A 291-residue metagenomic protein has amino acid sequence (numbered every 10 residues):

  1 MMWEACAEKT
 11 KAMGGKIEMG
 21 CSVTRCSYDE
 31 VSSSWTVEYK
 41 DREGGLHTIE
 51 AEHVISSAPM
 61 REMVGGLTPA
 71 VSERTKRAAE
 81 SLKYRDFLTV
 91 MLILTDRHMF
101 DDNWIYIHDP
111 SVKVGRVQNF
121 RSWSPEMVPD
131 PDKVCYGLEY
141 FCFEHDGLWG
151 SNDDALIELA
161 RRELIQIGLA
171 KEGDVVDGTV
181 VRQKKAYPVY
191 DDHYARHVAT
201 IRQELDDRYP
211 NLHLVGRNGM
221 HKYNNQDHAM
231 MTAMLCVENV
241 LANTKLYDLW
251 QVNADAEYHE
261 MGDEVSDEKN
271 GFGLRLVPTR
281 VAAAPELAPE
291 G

Functional and structural regions predicted by a protein language model:
M1-H53, S57: Helical element adjacent to the flavin cofactor pocket in flavoenzyme catalytic cores
E4, M234-V237: Predominant activation on well-ordered alpha-helical scaffold segments within soluble catalytic domains
A12, A199-Q203, A288-P289: Proteins with a high burden of low-complexity, intrinsically disordered sequence enriched in S/T/G/P/A and R, requiring
G15, G20, G216-G219, A233: Glycine-centered flexibility sites
E18, V90, Q166, A233 (+2 more regions): Generic detector of low-complexity/intrinsically disordered segments and short hydrophobic N-terminal stretches
Y28, D174-K185, V240-G291: Active-site-proximal substrate-binding core of FAD-dependent oxidoreductases
W35-V37, H47, S57, E62-V64 (+2 more regions): Acidic/histidine-rich catalytic neighborhood
D41, H47-H53, S57-M231, E238-Q251 (+1 more regions): C-terminal segments that line or cap access tunnels to active or ligand-binding sites in enzymes and enzyme-associated
